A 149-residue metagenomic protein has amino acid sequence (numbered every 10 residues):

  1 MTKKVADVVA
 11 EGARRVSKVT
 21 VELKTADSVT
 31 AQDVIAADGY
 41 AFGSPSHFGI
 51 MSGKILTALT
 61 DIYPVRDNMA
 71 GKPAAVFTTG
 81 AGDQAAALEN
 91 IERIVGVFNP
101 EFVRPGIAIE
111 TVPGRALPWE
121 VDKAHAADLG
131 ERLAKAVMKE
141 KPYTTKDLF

Functional and structural regions predicted by a protein language model:
M1-V29, A36-F149: FMN-binding flavodoxin-like domain, especially the glycine-rich phosphate-binding loop
